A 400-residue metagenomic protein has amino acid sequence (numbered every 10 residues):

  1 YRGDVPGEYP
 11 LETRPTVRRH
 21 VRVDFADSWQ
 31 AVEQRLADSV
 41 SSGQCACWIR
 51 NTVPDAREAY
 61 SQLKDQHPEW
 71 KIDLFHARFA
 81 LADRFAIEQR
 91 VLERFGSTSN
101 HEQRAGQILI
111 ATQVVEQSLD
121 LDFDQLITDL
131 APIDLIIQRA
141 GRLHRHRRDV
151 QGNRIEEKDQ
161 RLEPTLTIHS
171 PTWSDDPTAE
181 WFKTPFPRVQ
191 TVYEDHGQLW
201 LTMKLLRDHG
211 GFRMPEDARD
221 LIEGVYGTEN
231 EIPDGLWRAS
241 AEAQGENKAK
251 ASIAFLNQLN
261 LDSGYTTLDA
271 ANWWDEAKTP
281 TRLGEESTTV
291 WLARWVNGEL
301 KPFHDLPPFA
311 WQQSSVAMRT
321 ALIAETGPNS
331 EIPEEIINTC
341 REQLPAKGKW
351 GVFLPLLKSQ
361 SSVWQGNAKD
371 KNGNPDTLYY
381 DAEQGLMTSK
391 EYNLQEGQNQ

Functional and structural regions predicted by a protein language model:
Y1-R2, V21-F25, R84-I87, H101-R104 (+1 more regions): Short linear motifs at secondary-structure transitions and domain/linker junctions
Y1-V53: Conserved interdomain linker/interface between the two RecA-like ATPase lobes of SF2 helicase motors
T16-V21, P68-W70, A105, L162: A short helix-to-beta-strand connector/capping loop
Q34-A46, P54-Q89, E93, T98-S99 (+2 more regions): C-terminal helicase lobe and adjacent C-terminal extensions/tails of nucleic-acid helicase motors
C47-I49, I108-I110, I127: Structural motif
H101-E116: Conserved two-lobed SF2 helicase motor
D120: Flexible glycine/serine/alanine-rich "lid" or loop that lines and gates the nucleotide-sugar donor pocket in diverse
